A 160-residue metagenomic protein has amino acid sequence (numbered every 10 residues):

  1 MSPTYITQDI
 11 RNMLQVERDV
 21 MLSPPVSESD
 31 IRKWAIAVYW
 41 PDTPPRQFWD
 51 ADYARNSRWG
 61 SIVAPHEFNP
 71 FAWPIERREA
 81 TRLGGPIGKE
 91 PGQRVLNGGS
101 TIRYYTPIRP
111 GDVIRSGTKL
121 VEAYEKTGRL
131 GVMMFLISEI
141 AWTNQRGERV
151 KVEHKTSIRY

Functional and structural regions predicted by a protein language model:
M1-G99: Hot-dog-fold acyl-thioester-processing enzymes
M1-Q15, G99, R103-Y160: HotDog/MaoC-like acyl-thioester-processing domains
